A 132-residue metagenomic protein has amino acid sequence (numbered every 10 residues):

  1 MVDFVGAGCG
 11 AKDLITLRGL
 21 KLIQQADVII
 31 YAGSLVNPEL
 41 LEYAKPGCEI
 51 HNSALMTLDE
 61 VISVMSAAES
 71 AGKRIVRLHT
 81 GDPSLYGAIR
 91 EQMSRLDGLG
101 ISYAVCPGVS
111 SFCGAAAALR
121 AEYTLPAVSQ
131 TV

Functional and structural regions predicted by a protein language model:
M1-L55: Glycine-rich, flexible N-terminal cofactor/catalytic loop recognition
V2, E60, S70-I75: A contiguous loop/helix-start segment that scaffolds small-molecule binding in enzyme catalytic cores
G6, R77-H79: Short beta-strand segments
A11, D82-V132: Class I SAM-dependent methyltransferase SAM-binding "motif I" and its flanking Rossmann-like core
T16-L17, I62, Y86-R90: Conserved strand-to-helix beginnings and helix N-cap segments that scaffold or border functional pockets
L22, V64-K73: Glycine-rich phosphate/diphosphate-binding loops that line cofactor/substrate pockets in enzymes
K45-C48, A71, I101: A short helix->loop->beta-strand "cap" motif at the edges of active sites that frequently abuts
A54-S66: Glycine-rich, highly charged phosphate/nucleotide-binding loops
